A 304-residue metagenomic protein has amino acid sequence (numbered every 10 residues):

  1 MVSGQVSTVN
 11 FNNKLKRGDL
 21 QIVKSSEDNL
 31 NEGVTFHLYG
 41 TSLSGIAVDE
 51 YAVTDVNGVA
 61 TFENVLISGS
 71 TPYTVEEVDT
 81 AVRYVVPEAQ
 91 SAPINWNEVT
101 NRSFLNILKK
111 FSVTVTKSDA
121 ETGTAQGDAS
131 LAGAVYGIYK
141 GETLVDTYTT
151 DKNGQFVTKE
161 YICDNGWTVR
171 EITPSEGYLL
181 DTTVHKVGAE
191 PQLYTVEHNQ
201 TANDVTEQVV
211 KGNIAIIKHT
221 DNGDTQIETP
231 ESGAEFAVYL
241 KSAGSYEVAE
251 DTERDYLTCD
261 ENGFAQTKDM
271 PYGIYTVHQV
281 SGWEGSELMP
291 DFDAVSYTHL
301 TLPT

Functional and structural regions predicted by a protein language model:
M1-L300: Solvent-exposed loop/turn and edge beta-strand elements of beta-rich ligand-binding domains
